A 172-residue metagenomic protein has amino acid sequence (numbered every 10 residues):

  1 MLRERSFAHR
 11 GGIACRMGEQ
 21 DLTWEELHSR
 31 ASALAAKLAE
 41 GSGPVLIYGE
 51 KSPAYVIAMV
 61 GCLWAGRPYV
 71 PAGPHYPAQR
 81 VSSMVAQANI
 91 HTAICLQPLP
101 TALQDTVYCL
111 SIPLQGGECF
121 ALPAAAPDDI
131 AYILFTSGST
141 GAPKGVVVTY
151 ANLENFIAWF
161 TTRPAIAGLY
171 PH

Functional and structural regions predicted by a protein language model:
M1-E154, P164-A165: Carrier-protein-dependent adenylate-forming modules in NRPS/ANL systems
W159-R163: Conserved N-terminal segment of class I S-adenosyl-L-methionine
I166-H172: Short, intrinsically disordered, charge-balanced linker/junction segments flanking boundaries in proteins
